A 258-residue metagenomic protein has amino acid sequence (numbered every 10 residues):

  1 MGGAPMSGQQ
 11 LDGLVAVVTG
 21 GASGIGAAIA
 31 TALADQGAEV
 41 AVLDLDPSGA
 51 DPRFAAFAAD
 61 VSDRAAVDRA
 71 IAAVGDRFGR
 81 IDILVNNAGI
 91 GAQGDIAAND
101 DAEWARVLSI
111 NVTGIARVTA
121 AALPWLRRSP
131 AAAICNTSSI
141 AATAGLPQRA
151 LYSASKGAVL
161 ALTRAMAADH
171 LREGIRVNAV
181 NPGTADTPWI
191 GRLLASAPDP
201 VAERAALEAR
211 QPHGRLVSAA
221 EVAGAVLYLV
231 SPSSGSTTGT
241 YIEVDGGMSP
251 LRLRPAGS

Functional and structural regions predicted by a protein language model:
G2-S7, A144, L227, T238-S258: Short C-terminal tail/terminal secondary-structure segment of NAD(P)H-dependent dehydrogenase/reductase domains
D95-I96, D100-R106, L207: Substrate-binding pocket helix/loop in short-chain dehydrogenase/reductase
A97, A144-A150, R172-E173, G214 (+1 more regions): Active-site loop immediately N-terminal to the catalytic Tyr-X3-Lys motif of short-chain dehydrogenase/reductase
T119, S155, T163: Active-site helix of classical SDR
S139: Residue(s) in the substrate-gating loop at a strand-loop-helix junction that position the organic substrate next
L171, R176, T237-G239: Short, small/polar-rich loop/turn modules that mediate ligand/substrate recognition or access, typified
A179, T187, V201-T237, V244-G246: C-terminal helical subdomain
